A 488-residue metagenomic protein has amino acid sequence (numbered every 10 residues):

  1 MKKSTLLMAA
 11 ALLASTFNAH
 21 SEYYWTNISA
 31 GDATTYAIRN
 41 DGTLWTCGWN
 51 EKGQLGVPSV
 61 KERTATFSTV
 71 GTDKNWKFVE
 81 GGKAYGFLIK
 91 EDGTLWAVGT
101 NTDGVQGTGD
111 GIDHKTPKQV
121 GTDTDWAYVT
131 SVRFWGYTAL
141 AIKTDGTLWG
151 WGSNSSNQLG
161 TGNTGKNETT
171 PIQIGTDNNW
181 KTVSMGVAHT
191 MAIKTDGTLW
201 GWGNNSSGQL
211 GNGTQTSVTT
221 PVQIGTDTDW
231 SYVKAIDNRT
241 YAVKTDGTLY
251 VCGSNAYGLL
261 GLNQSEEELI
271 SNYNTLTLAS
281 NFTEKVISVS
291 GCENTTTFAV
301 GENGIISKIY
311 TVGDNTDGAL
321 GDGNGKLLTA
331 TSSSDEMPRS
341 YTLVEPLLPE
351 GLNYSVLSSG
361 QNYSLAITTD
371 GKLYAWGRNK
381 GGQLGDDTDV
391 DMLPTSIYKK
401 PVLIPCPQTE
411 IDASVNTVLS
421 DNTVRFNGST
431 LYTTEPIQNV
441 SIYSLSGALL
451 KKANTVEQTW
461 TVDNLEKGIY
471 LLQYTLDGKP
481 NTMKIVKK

Functional and structural regions predicted by a protein language model:
M1-E22: Sec-dependent, cleavable N-terminal signal peptides
A19-K52, F67, T72, A375: An edge-strand/N-cap motif at the start of beta-rich repeat modules
I28, T34-A37, T46, Y85-L88 (+13 more regions): Conserved core positions of repeat-based scaffolds
A33, N40, W49-E51, A84 (+17 more regions): Short loop/turn segments immediately following the C-termini of beta-strands
C47-T66, V98-K118, G152-T169, W202-T220 (+3 more regions): Short glycine/serine- and acidic-residue-enriched loop/turn motifs that recur at repeat junctions
D92-L95, K143-L148, T170-T176, K194-L199 (+2 more regions): Thr-biased low-complexity repeat/linker tracts and other Thr-enriched repetitive architectures
S358-T409: Blade-level signature of beta-propeller repeat domains, shared across WD40, Kelch, NHL, RCC1 and BNR/Asp-box propellers
V415-K488: C-terminal outer-membrane/trafficking sorting elements
